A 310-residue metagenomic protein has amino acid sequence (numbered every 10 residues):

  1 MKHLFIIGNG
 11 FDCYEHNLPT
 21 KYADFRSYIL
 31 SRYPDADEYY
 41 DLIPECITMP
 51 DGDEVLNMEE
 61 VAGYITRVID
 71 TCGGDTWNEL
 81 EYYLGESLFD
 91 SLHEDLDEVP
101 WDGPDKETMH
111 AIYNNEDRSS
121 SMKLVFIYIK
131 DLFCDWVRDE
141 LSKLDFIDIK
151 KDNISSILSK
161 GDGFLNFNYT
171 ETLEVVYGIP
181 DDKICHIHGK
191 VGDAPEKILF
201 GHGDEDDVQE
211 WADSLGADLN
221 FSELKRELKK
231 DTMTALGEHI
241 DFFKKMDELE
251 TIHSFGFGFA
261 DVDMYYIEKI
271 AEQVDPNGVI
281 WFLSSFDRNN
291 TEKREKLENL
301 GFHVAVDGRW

Functional and structural regions predicted by a protein language model:
M1-E15, Y22-I29, A36-C46, L236-W310: SIR2/sirtuin-family catalytic core signature
E15-H16, E174: Short N-terminal helix/helix-N-cap motif within the alpha/beta-hydrolase-1
N17, S121, I157, G161 (+2 more regions): Conserved aromatic-histidine-acidic binding/catalytic patches
K21-A36, N153-G161, V176: A short, Lys/Arg-enriched amphipathic alpha-helix followed by its capping loop at the start of a domain
D41-E223: Extended, H/D-rich, highly charged conserved domains that either
K143-N153, E227-K244: A Trp-anchored, charged/polar loop motif used as the substrate-binding/catalytic surface of acyl/ester-handling
A212-G237, W310: Extended, charge-rich low-complexity interaction segments
